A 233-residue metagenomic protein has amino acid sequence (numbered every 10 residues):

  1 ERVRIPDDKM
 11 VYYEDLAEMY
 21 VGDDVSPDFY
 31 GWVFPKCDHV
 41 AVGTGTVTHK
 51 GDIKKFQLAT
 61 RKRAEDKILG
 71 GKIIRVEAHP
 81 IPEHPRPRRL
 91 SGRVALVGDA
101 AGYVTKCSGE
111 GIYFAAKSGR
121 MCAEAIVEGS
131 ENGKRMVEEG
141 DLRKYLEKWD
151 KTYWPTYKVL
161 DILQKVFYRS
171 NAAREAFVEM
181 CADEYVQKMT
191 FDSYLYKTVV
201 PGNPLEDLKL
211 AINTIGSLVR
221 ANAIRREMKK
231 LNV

Functional and structural regions predicted by a protein language model:
E1-A17, L69, H79-P80: Central beta-strand plus flanking loop segment that forms part of the substrate or channel wall within the catalytic
R4, T48, I162-K165: Conserved short loop/turn motifs at secondary-structure junctions
E18-G51, R89: Active-site substrate-recognition segment that forms the wall of the catalytic cavity or substrate channel
K36-V40, S118, A125-G133: An anion/pyrophosphate-binding glycine-rich loop and adjacent beta-alpha core in soluble alpha-beta enzymes
T48-I126, V137: FAD/FMN-dependent oxidoreductases across multiple families
V127-V233: C-terminal helical "tail/cap" subdomain of flavin- and related membrane-associated enzymes
